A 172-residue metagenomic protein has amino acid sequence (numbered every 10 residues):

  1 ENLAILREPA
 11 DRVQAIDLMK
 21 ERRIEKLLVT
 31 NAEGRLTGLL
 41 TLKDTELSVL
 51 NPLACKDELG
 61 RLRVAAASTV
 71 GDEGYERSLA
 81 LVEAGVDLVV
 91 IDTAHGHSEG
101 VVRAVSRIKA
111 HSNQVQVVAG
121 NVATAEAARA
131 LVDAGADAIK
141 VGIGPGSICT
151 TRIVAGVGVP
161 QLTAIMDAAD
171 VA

Functional and structural regions predicted by a protein language model:
E1, I24-E25: Soluble cytosolic regulatory domains appended to membrane proteins
E1-L3, E58-R63, E83, C149-R152: Bateman (tandem CBS) regulatory domains
I5-R23, T30-N31, E46-V49, E73-V82: The conserved cystathionine-beta-synthase
L6-R7, M19, E25-L40, A65 (+2 more regions): Cytosolic beta-strand hydrophobic patch enriched in CBS
R35-C55, E73-R77, T93-V117, V122-D133 (+1 more regions): Active-site-adjacent beta->alpha loops and helix N-cap segments on the catalytic face of soluble alpha/beta enzymes
R63-Y75, A80-V89: Active-site beta->alpha loop and helix N-cap motifs at the rims of alpha/beta catalytic domains
V64, I91, I139, A168: Conserved, mostly hydrophobic/aromatic
E83-V89, H111-V115, D133-A138, G144: Glycine-enriched alpha-helix->loop->beta-strand junction motifs that scaffold or abut catalytic
